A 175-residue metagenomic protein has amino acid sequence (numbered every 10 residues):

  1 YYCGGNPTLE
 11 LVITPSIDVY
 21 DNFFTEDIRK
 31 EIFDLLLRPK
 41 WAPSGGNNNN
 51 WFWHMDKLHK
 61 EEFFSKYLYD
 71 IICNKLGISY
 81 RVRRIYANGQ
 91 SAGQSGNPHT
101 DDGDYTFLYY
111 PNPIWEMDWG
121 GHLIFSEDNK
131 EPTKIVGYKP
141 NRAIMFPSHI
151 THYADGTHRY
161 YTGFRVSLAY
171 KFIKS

Functional and structural regions predicted by a protein language model:
Y2-R83: Non-heme Fe(II)/2-oxoglutarate
K66-S175: Catalytic core of non-heme Fe(II) oxygenases with the double-stranded beta-helix
